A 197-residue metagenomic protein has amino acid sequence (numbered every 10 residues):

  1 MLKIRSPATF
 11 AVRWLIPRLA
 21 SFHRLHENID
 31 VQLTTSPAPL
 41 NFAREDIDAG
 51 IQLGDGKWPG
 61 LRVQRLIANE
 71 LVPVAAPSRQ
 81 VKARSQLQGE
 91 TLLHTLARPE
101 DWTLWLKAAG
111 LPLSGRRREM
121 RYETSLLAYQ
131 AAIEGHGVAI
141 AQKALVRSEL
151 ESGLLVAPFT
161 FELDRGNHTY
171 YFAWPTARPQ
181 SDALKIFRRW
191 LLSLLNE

Functional and structural regions predicted by a protein language model:
M1-P59: Central regulatory/effector-binding core of bacterial HTH transcription factors
K3-R5, G50, L93, A139 (+1 more regions): Short, well-ordered beta-strand segments
T9, S78, A177-R178: Short, surface-exposed acidic/glycine-rich loop or hinge patches that mediate macromolecular interfaces
T34-S36, T95, P158, P175: Conserved beta-strand termini and adjacent loop/short-helix elements that scaffold enzyme active sites in alpha/beta
G56-N167, S193-E197: C-terminal regulatory
F161-E197: A late-sequence structural motif
